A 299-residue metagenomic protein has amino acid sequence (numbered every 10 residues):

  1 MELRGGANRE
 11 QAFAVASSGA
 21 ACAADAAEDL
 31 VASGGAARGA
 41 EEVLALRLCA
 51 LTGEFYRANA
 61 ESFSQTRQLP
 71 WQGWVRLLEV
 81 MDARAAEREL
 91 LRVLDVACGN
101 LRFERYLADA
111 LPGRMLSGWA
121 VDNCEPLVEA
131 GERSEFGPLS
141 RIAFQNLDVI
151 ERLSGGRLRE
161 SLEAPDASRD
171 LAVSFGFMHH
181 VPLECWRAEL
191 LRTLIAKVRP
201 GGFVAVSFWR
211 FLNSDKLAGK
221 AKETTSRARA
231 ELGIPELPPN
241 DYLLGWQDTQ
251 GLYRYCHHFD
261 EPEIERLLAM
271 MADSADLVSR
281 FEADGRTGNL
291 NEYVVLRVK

Functional and structural regions predicted by a protein language model:
E2-R4, F13, A27-L91, V96-L162 (+2 more regions): Class I (Rossmann-like) S-adenosyl-L-methionine-dependent methyltransferase catalytic domain, capturing the SAM-binding
S18-G19, G35: Polar/charged low-complexity regions in secreted precursors and cytosolic/nuclear IDRs
L90, S168-R169: Local beta-strand N-terminus motif with an aromatic residue
V173: A conserved beta-strand element that flanks and buttresses the S-adenosyl-L-methionine
G176-H180: Short catalytic micro-motifs in class I SAM-dependent methyltransferases
V181-T193: A short, conserved alpha-helix within the catalytic core of class I
T193-P200: Conserved helix-to-beta-strand junction in the class I
